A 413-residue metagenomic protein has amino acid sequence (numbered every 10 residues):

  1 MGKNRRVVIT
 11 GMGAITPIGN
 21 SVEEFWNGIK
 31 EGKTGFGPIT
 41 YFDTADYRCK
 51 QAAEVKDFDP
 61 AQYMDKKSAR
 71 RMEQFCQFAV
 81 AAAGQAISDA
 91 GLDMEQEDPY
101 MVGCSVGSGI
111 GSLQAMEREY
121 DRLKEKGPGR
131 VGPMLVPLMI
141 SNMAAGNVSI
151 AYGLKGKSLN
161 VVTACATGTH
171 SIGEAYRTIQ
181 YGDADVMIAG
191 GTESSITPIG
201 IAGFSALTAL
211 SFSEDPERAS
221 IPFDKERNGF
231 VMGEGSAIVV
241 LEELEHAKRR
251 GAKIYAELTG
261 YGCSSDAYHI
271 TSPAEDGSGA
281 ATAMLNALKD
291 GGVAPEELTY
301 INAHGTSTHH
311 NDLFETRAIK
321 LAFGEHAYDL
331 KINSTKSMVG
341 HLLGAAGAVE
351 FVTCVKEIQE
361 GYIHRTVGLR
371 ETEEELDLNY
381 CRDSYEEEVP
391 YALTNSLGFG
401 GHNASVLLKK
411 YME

Functional and structural regions predicted by a protein language model:
M1-S68, E245-E257, V352-T366, K409-E413: ACP-dependent fatty acid/polyketide chain-elongation machinery
R6-T10, G37, D215-G291, Y300 (+1 more regions): Condensing-enzyme catalytic core mediating Claisen C-C bond formation in acyl metabolism
I9, F25, K30-T163, T192-I201 (+1 more regions): Conserved beta-ketoacyl condensing-enzyme motif
E23-G28, Q114-P128, T178-Y181, I201-E214 (+3 more regions): A glycine- and small-aliphatic-rich helix-loop capping segment at beta-alpha/alpha-beta transitions that lines
A45-E54, G111-A115, S194-S220, G262-T282 (+3 more regions): Active-site-adjacent elements of ketosynthase-type condensing enzymes
A79-A90, A144, S171, E242-L244 (+4 more regions): Short, well-ordered amphipathic alpha-helical segments that serve as non-catalytic structural scaffolds within diverse
A79-L92, S141-A145, S149-E193, V231-A252 (+2 more regions): Active-site-proximal alpha-helical scaffold in enzymes
E125-G132, H170-G173, R177, E193-R249 (+2 more regions): Glycine-/small-residue-rich "gating" segment that lines the acyl/pantetheine channel and substrate pocket
